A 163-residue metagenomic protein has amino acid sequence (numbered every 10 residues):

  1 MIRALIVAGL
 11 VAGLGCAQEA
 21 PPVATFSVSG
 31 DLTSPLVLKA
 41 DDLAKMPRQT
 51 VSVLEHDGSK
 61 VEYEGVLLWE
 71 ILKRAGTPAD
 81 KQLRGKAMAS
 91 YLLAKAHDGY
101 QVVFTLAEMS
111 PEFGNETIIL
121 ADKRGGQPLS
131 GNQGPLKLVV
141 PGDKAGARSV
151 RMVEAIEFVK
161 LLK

Functional and structural regions predicted by a protein language model:
M1-R3, D31: Serine/threonine-rich low-complexity intrinsically disordered regions
R3-G13: Bacterial N-terminal signal peptides
C16-K163: N-terminal intrinsically disordered, low-complexity segments enriched in P/E/S/T
